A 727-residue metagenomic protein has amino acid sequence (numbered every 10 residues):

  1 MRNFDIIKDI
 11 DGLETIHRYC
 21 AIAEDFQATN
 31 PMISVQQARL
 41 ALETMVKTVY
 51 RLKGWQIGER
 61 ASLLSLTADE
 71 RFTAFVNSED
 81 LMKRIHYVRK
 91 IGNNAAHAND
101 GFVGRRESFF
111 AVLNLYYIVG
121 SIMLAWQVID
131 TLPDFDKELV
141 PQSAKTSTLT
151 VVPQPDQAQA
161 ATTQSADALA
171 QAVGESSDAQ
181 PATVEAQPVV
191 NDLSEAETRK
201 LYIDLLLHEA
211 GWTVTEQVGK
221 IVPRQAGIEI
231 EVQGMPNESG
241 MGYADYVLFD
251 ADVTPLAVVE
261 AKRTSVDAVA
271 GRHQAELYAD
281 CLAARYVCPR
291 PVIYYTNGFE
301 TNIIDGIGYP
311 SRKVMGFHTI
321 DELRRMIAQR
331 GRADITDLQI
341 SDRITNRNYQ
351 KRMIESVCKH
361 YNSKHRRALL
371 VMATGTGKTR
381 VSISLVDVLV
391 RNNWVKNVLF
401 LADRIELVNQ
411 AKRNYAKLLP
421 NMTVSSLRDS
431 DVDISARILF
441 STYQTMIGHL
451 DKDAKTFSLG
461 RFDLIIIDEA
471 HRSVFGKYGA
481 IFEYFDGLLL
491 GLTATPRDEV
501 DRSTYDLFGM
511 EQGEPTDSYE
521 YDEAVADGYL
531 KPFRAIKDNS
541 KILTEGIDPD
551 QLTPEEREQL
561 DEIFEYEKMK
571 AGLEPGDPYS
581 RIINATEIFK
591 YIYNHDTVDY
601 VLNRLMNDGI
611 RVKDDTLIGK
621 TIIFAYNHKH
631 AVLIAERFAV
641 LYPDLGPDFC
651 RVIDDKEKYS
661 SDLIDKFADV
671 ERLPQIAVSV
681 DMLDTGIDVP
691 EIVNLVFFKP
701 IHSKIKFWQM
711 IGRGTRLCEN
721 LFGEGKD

Functional and structural regions predicted by a protein language model:
M1-D156: Amphipathic alpha-helical interface elements
G120-N397, E406-N421, S435-I438, Q444 (+4 more regions): ATP-dependent helicase/translocase motor core
P291, L464, C650-D727: Conserved RecA-like P-loop NTPase helicase motor core
L370, K396-R404, G619-N627: Conserved RecA-like ASCE P-loop NTPase motor core of nucleic-acid helicases/translocases
I405, S426-V432, Y443-I447, Y626-H628 (+2 more regions): Conserved helicase motor
R437, E567-L573, P578-S679: Conserved C-terminal RecA-like helicase domain
K455-G491: SF2 helicase catalytic motif II
R502-I618: Interdomain helical connector at the RecA1-RecA2 junction of SF1/SF2 helicase-like NTPases
